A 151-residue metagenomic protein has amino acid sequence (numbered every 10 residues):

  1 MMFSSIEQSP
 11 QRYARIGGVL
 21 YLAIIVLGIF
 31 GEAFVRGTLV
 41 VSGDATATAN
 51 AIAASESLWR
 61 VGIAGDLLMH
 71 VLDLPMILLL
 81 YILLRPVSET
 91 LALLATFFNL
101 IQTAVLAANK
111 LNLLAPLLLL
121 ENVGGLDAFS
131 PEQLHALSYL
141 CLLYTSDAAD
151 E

Functional and structural regions predicted by a protein language model:
M1-P10: Short, Lys/Arg-rich, polar N-terminal cytosolic tail immediately upstream of the first transmembrane signal-anchor
A23-S42: Alpha-helical transmembrane segments of multi-pass membrane proteins
A33, L100-L126: Transmembrane alpha-helix/helix-exit interface in multi-pass inner-membrane proteins
S42-S57: Perimembrane loop-to-helix junctions flanking transmembrane segments
A53-H70: Interfacial helix-start motif at the membrane-water boundary
V87-T103: Interfacial segments of alpha-helical transmembrane regions
A115-L143: Membrane-interface interhelical connector segments
Y144-A149: Conserved small/polar residues in nucleotide/adenosyl-binding loops
